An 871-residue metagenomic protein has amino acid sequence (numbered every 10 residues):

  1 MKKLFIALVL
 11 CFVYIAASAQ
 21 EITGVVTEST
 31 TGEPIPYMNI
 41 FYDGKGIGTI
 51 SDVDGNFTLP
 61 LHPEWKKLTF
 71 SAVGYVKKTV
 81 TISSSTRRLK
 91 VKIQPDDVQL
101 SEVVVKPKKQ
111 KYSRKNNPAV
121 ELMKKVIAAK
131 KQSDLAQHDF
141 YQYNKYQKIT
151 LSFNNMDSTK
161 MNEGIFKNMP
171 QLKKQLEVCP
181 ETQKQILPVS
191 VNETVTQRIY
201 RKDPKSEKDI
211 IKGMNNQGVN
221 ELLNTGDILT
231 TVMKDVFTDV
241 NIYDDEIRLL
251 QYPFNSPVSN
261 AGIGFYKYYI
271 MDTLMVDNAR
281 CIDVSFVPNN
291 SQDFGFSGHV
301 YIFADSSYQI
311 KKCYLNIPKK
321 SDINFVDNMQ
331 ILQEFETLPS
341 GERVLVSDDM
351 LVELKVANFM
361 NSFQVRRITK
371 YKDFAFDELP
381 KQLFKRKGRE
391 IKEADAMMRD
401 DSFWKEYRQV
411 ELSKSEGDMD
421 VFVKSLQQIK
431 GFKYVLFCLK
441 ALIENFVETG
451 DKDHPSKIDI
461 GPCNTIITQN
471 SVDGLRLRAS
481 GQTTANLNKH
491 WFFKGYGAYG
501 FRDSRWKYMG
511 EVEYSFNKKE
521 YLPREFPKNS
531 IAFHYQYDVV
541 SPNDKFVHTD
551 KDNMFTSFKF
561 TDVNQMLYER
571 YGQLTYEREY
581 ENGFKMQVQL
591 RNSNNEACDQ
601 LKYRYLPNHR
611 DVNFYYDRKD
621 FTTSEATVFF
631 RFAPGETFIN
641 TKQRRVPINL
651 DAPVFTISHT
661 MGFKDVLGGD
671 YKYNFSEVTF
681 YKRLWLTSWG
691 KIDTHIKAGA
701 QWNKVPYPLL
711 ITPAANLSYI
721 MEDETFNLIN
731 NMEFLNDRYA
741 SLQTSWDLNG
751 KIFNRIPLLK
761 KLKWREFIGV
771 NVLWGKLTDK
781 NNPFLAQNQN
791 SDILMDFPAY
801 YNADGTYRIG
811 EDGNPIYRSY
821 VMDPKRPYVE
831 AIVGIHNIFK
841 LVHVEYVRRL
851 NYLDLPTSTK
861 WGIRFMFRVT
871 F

Functional and structural regions predicted by a protein language model:
M1-V25, I40, Q99-V104, P523 (+4 more regions): Bacterial Sec-dependent N-terminal signal peptides
I22, S29-G44, P63: Short, ordered, surface-exposed loop/turn motifs in non-cytosolic proteins
I22-E28, G55, V91: A short, amphipathic beta-strand motif
Y42-G44, T69-V80: A short, solvent-exposed loop/turn motif at the edges and junctions of modular extracellular/periplasmic domains
G46-N56: Short, acidic Ser/Thr/Gly-rich low-complexity loop/linker segments typical of extracellular and cell-surface proteins
L89-Q99, V103-P107: Conserved "repeat-terminator" motif of extracellular CCP/Sushi domains
D97, K109-C281, V287-G295, A357-G461 (+6 more regions): Structured extracytoplasmic
Y252-F254, R386-F871: Exposed, low-structure sequence patches enriched in small/polar residues
